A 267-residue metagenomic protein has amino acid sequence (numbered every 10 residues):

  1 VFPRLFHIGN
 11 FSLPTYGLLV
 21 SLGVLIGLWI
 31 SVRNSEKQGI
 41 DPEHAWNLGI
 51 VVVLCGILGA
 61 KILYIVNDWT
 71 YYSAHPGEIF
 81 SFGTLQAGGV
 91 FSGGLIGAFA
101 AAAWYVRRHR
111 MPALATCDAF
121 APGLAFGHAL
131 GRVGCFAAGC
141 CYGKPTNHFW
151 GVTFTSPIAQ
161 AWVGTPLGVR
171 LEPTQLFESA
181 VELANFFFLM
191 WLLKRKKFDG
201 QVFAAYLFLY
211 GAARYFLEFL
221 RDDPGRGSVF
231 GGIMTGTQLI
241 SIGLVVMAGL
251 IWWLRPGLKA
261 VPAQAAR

Functional and structural regions predicted by a protein language model:
V1-R267: A feature for loop-to-transmembrane-helix boundaries and adjacent hydrophobic helices in multi-pass integral membrane
